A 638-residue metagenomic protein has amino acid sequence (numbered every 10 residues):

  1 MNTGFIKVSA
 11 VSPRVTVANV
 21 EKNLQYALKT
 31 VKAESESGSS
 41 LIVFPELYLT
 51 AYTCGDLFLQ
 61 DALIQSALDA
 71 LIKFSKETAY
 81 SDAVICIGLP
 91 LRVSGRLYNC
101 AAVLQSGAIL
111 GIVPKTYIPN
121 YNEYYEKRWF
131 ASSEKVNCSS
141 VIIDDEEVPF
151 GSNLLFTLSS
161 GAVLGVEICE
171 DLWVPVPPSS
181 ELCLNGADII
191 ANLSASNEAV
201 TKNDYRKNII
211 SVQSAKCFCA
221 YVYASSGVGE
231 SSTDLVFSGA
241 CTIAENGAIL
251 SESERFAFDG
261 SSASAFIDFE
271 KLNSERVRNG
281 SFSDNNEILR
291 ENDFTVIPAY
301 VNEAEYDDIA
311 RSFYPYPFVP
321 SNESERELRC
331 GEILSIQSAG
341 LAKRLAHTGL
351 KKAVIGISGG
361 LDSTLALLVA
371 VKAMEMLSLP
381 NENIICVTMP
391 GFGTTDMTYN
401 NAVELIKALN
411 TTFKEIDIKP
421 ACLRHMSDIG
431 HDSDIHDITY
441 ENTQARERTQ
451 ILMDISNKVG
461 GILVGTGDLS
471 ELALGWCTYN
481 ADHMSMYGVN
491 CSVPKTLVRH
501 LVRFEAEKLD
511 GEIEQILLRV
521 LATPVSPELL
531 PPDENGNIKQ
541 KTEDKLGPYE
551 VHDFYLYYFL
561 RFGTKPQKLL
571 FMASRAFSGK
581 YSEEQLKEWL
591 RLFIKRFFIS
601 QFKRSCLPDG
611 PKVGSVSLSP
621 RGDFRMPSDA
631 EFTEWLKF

Functional and structural regions predicted by a protein language model:
M1-G356, K372-N381, F413: Enzyme catalytic cores with a strong preference for nitrogen-chemistry domains
K7, N23, S160, C219 (+5 more regions): ATP/NTP-dependent adenylation/nucleotidyl-transfer catalytic domains that generate, transfer, or process NMP-activated
